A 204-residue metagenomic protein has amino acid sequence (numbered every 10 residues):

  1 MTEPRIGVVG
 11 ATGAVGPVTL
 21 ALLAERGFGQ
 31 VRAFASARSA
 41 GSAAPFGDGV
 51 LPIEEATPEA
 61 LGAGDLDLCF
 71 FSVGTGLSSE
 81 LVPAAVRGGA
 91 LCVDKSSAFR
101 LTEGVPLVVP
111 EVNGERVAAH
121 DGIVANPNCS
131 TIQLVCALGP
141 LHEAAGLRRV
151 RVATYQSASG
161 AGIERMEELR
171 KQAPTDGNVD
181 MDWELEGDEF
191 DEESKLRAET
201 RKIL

Functional and structural regions predicted by a protein language model:
M1-E189: N-terminal Rossmann-like NAD(P) cofactor-binding subdomain of oxidoreductases, focused on the glycine-rich
G187-L204: Oxyanion-binding "anion nests"
